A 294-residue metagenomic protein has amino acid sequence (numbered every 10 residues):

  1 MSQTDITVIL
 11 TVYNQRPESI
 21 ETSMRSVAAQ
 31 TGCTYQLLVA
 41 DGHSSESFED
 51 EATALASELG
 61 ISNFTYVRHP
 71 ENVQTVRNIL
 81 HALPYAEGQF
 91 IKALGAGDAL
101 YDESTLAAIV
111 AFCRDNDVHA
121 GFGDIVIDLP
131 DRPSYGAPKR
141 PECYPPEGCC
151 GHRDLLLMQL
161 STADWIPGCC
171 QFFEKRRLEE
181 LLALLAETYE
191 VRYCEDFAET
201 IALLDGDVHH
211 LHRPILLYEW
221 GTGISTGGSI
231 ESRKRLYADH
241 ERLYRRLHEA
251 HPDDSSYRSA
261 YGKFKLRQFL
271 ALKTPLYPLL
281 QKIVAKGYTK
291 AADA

Functional and structural regions predicted by a protein language model:
M1-S26: N-proximal low-complexity "stem/linker" segments adjacent to membrane-targeting elements
S23, H69-A86: Glycine-rich, basic loop-to-helix element that forms the pyrophosphate-binding segment of sugar-nucleotide handling
M24-T34: Short, acidic, metal-binding catalytic loop of nucleotide-sugar glycosyltransferases
Y35-H43, V67-H69, G95: Short beta-strand/loop segment that forms part of the nucleotide-sugar
D41-A52: A conserved acidic beta->alpha catalytic loop
G88-G97: Short beta-strand-to-loop acidic/aromatic patch adjacent to the donor-nucleotide binding site
S104-A137: Conserved donor NDP-sugar-binding/catalytic core segment of glycosyltransferases
P141-I230: Conserved nucleotide-sugar donor-binding catalytic segment
